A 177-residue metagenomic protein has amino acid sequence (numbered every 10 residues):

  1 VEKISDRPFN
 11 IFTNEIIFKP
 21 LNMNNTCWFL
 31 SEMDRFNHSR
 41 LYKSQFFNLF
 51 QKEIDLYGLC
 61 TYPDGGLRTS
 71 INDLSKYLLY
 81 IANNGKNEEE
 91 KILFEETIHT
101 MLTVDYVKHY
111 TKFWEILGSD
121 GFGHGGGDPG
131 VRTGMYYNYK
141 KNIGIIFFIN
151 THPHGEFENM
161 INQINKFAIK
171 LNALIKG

Functional and structural regions predicted by a protein language model:
K3-K43: Active-site helix/loop module of the DD-peptidase/beta-lactamase fold, centered on the serine-lysine SxxK catalytic
S5-E15, K19, L49-G177: Catalytic loop of the DD-peptidase/beta-lactamase superfamily, centered on the K-T-G motif and neighboring
F36, N48-L49: Acyl-thioester-dependent acyl-group transfer interface
